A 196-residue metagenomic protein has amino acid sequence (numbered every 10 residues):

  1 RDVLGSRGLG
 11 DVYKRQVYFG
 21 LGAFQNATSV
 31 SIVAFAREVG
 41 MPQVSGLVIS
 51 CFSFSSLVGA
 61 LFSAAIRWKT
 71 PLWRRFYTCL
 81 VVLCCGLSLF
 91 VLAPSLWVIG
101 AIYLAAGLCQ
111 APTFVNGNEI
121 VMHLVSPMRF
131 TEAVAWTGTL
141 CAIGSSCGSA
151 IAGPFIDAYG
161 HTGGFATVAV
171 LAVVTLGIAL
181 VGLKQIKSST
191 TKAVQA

Functional and structural regions predicted by a protein language model:
D2-Y13: Single conserved hydrophobic/aromatic residue that forms the stacking wall/gate of nucleotide- or nucleobase-binding
D11-V48: Helix-loop boundary and gating motifs at the non-cytosolic
I32, P112-V125: Intracellular juxtamembrane helix-capping segments at the cytosolic ends of symmetry-related transmembrane helices
G59-L72, I156: Helix-to-loop junctions at the C-terminal end of transmembrane segments in multipass secondary transporters
R74-G117: C-terminal transmembrane helical hairpin of 12-TM major facilitator-type secondary transporters
R129-Y159: A late C-terminal transmembrane helix in Major Facilitator Superfamily
P154-A172: A membrane-interface helix-boundary motif in multi-pass transporters
A169-A196: Multi-pass alpha-helical transporter architecture, strongest for 12-TM Major Facilitator/SLC carriers used
